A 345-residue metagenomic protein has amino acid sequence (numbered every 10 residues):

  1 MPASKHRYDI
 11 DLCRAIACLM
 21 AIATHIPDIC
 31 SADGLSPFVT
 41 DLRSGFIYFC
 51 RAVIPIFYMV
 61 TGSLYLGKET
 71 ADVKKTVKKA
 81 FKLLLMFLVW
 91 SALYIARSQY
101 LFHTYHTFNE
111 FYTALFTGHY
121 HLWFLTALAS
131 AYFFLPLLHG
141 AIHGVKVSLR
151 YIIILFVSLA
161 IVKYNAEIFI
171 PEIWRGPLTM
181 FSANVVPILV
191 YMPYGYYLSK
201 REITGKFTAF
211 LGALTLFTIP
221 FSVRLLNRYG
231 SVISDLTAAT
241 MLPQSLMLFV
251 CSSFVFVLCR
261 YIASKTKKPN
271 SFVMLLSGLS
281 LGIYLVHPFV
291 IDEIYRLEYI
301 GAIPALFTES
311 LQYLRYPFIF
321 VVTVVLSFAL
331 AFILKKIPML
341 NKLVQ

Functional and structural regions predicted by a protein language model:
M1-Q345: Alpha-helical transmembrane segments and their immediate juxtamembrane cytosolic regions
